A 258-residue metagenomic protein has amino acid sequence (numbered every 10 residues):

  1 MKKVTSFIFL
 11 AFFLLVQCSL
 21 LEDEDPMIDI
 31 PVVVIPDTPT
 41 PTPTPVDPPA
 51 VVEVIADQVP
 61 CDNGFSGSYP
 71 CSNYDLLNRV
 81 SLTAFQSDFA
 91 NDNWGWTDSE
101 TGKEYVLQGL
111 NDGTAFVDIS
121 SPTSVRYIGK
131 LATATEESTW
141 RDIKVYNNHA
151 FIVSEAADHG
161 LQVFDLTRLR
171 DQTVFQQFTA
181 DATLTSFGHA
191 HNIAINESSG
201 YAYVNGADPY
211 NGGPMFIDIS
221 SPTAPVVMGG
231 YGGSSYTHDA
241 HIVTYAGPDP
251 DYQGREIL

Functional and structural regions predicted by a protein language model:
K2-L10: Sec-dependent signal peptide recognition, specifically the positively charged N-region followed immediately by
L15-Q17: C-terminal motif of bacterial Sec signal peptides marking the signal peptidase cleavage site
L20-L258: Feature marking well-ordered beta-strand scaffolds used for ligand recognition
